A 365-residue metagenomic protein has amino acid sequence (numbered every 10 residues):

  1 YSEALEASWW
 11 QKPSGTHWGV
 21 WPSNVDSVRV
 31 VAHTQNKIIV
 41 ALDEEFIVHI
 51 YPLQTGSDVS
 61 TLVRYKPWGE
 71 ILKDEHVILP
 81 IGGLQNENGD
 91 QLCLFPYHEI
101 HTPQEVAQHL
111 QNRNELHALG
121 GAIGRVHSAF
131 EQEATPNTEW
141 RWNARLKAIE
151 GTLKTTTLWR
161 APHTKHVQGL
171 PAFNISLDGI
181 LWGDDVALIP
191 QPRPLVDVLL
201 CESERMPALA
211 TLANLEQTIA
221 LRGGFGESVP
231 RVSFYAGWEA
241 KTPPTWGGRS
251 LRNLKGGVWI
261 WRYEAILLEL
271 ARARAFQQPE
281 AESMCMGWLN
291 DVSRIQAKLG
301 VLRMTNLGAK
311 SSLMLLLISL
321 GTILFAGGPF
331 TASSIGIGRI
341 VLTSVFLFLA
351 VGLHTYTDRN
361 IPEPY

Functional and structural regions predicted by a protein language model:
Y1-T152, L199-S228, T343, L347: Conserved ATP-binding subdomain of kinase catalytic cores across diverse folds
R29-V48, L158-A210: Active-site acidic catalytic loop and adjacent metal/ATP-binding pocket of ATP-dependent phosphoryl transfer enzymes
D197-T245, R262-E280: Active-site activation/catalytic loop segments of kinase-like enzymes and analogous catalytic loops in related
W246-W261: All-alpha amphipathic helical-bundle segments outside canonical DNA-binding/catalytic cores that form hydrophobic
L270-Q296: Hydrophobic alpha-helical segments characteristic of transmembrane helices
N290-I318: Cytosolic-side membrane-insertion boundary helix
L324-V345: Hydrophobic alpha-helical transmembrane segments
F348-Y365: Membrane-helix interfacial anchor on the cytosolic side
